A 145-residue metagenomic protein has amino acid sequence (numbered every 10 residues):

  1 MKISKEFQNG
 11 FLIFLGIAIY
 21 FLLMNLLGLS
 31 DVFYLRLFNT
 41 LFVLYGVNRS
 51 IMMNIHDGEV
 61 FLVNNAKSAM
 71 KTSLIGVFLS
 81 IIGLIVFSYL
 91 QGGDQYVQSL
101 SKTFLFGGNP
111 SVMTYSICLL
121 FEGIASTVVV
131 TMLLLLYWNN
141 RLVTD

Functional and structural regions predicted by a protein language model:
M1-N54: Transmembrane alpha-helical insertion/packing segments
F7-L15, F38, A66, M70 (+1 more regions): Hydrophobic alpha-helical transmembrane segments
L44-K71: Cytoplasmic juxtamembrane interface segments
A69-F87: Hydrophobic alpha-helical membrane-insertion segments
I82-K102: Juxtamembrane non-transmembrane "cap" segments at the membrane-aqueous interface of multi-pass membrane proteins
Y96-T114: Short, membrane-exposed interhelical loops at transmembrane-helix boundaries
N109-V130: Hydrophobic alpha-helical transmembrane segments
L136-D145: Cytoplasmic juxtamembrane regions at transmembrane-helix boundaries
